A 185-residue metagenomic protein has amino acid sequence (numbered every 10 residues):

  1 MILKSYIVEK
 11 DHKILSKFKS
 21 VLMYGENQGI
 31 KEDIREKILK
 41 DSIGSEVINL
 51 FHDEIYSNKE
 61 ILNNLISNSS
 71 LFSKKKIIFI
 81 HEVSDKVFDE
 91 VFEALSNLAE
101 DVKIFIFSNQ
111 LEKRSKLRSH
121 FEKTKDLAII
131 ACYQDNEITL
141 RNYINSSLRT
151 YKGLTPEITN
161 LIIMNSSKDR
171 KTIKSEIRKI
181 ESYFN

Functional and structural regions predicted by a protein language model:
M1-N185: Conserved beta/loop motifs at nucleotide-recognition and modification sites
